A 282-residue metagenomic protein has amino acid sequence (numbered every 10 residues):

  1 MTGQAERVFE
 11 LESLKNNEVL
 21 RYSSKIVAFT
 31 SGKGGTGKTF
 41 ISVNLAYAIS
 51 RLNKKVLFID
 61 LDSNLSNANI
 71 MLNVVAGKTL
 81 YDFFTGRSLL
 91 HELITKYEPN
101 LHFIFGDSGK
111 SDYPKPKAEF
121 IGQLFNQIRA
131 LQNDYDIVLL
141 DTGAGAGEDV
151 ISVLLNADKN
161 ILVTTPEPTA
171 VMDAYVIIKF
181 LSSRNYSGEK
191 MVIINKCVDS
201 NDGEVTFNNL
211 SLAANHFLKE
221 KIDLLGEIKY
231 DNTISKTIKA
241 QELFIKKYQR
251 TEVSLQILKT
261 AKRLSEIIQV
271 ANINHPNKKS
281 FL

Functional and structural regions predicted by a protein language model:
M1-K33: Extreme N-terminal, non-catalytic leader segments that precede Walker-type/kinase nucleotide-binding cores
I26-L90: Walker A/P-loop NTP-binding active-site region of P-loop NTPases, recognizing the glycine-rich GxxxxGKT/S
L61-N133, I238-L243: P-loop/Walker-type NTP enzyme "switch/lid" segment
I137, T142-G226: Conserved catalytic-core segment of NTP-binding enzymes
H216-I245, I257: Beta-strand-loop-alpha "switch" segments that mediate conformational coupling across diverse proteins
K239-L282: NTP-binding/hydrolysis catalytic cores, primarily Walker-type P-loop NTPases
